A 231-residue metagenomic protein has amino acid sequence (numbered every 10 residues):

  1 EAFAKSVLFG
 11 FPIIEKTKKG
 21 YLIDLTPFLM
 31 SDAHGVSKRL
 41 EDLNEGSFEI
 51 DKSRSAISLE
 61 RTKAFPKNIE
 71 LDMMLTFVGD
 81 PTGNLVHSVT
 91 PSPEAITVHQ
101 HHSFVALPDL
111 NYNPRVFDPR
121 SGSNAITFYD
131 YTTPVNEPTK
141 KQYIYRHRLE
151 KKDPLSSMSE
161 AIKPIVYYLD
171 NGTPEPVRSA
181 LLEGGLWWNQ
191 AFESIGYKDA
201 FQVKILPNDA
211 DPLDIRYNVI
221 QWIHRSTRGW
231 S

Functional and structural regions predicted by a protein language model:
E1-T173, L182, A191, I195 (+2 more regions): Auxiliary tRNA-acceptor-end handling modules of aminoacyl-tRNA synthetases
W188: Divalent metal-coordination and catalytic microenvironments
